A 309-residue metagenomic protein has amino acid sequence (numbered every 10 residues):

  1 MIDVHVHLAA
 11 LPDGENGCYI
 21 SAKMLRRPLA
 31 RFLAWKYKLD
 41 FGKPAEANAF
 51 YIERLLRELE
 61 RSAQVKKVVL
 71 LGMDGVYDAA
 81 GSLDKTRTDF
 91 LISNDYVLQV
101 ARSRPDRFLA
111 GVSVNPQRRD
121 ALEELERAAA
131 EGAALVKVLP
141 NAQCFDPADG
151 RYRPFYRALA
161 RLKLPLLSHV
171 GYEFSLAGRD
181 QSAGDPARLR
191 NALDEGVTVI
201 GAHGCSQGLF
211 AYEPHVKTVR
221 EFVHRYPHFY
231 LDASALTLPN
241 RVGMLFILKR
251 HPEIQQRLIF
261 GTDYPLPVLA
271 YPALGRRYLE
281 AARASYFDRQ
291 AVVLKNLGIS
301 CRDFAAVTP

Functional and structural regions predicted by a protein language model:
M1-L71, Y77-T88, A305: An N-terminally biased module of ancient metal coordination in phosphate/nucleic-acid-related enzymes
I2-V6, V68-L71, F108-V112, V136-V138 (+4 more regions): Hydrophobic faces of well-ordered beta-strands that scaffold small-molecule active sites in alpha/beta enzyme cores
H7-L11, G75-D78, P116-D120, Q143 (+5 more regions): Active-site environment of divalent metal-dependent phosphoester hydrolases
C18-I20, L39-A45, Y77-D89, S175-A183 (+2 more regions): Short, flexible/disordered intra-domain loops and linkers
A63-K67, R104-L109, E131-A134, L162-L164 (+3 more regions): Short, well-ordered coil/turn segments that N-cap beta-strands
M73-Q181: Active-site gating/metal-coordination segments in enzymes
R119-A129, P147-Y152, A177-L193, L209-V223 (+1 more regions): Distinct, well-ordered alpha-helical segments
C205-P309: H/E-rich (His + Asp/Glu) clusters that bind or coordinate divalent metals
